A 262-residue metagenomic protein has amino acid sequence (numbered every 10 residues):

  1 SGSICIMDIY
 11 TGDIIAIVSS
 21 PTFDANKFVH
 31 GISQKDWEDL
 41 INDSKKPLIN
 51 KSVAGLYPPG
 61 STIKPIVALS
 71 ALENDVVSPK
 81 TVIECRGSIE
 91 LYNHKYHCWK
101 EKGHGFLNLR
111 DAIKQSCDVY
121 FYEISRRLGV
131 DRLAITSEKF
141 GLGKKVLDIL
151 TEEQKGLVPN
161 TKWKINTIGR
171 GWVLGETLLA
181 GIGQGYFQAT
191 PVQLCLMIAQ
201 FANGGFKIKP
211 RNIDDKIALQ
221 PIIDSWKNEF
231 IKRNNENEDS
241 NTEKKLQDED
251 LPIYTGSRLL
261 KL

Functional and structural regions predicted by a protein language model:
G2, I6, Y10-S61, I66-L262: Beta-lactam-recognizing serine transpeptidase/beta-lactamase-like catalytic domain environment
